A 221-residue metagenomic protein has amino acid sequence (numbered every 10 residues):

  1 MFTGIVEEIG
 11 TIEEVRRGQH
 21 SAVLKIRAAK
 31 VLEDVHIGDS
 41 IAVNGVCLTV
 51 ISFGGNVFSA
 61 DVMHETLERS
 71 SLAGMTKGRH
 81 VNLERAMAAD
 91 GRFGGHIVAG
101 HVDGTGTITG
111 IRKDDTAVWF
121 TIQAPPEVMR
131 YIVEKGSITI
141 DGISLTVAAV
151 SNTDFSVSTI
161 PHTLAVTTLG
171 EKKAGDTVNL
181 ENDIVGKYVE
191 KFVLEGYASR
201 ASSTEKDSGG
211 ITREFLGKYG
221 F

Functional and structural regions predicted by a protein language model:
M1-F221: Conserved loop->alpha-helix
